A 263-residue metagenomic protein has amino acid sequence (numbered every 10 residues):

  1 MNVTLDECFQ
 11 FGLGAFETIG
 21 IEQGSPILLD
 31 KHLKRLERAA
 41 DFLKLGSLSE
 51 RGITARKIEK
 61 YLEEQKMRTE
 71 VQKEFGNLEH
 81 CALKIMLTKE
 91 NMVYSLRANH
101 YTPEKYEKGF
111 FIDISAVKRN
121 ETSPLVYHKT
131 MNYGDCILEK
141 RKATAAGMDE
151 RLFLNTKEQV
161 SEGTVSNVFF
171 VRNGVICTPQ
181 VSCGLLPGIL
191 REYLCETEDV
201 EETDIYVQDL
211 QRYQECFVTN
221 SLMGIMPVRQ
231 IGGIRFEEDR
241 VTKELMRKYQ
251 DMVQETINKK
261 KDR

Functional and structural regions predicted by a protein language model:
M1-K60, E64, Q72-K73, T88-R263: Helix-start/capping segments and mature chain N-termini
H80-L87: ATP-grasp fold ATP-binding core
